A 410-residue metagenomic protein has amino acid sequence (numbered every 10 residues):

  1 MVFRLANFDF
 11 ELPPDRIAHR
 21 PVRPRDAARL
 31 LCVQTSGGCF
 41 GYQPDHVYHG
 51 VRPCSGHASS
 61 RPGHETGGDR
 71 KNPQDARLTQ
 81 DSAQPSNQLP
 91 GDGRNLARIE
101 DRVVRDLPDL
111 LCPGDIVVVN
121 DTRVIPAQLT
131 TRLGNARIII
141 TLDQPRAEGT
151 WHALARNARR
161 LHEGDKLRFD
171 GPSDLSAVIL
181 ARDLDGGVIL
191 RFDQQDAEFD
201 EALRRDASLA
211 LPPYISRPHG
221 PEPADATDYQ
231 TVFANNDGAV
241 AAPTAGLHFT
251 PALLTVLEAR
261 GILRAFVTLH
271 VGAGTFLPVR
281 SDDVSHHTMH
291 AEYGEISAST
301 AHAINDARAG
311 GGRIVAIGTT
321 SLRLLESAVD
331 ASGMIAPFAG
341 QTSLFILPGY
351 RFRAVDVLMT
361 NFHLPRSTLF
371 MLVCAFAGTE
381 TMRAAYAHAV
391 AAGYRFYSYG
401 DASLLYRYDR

Functional and structural regions predicted by a protein language model:
M1-G38, N95-R410: Surface-exposed, charge/polar-rich loops and edge strands
P13, G56, Q80: Short Gly/Ser/Thr- and charged-rich N-terminal loops/segments that act as flexible capping/hinge elements
C32, E65-T66, R70-N72, A76-R77 (+2 more regions): N-terminal low-complexity, intrinsically disordered patches enriched in charged
Y42-Y48, D69-D75, D81, N87 (+1 more regions): Intrinsic-disorder-associated, low-complexity terminal segments enriched in Asp/Asn/His/Tyr and depleted of Lys/Arg
V47-V51, A58, E65, A76 (+1 more regions): Short hydrophobic alpha-helical segments enriched in small aliphatic residues
G63, Q80-A83: N-terminal polybasic/positive-inside topogenic patches
